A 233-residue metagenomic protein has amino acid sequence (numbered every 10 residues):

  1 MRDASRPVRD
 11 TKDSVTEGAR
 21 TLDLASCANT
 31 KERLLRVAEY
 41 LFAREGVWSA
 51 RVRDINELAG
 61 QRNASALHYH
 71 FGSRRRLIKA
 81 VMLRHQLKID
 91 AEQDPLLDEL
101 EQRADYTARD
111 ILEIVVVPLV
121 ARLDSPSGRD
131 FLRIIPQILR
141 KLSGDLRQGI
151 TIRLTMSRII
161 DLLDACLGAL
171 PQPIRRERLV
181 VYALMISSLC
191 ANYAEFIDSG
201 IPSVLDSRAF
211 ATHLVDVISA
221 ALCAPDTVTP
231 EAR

Functional and structural regions predicted by a protein language model:
R2-E45, D54, L58, R76 (+1 more regions): Basic, helix-initiating cap at the start of DNA-binding domains
K31-R36, F71-D94, D98: An amphipathic alpha-helix adjacent to DNA-recognition modules
V47-R76, A80: Helix-turn-helix
D94-R129: Hydrophobic alpha-helical connector segments
I114-S125, I134-S143, A165: Helix-loop "lid/cap" segments that line or gate small-molecule binding pockets
A121, Q137-R147, R175, L179-P202 (+1 more regions): Amphipathic C-terminal alpha-helical segment
R129-L132, S143-L167, E177: Amphipathic alpha-helical packing segments from all-alpha helical-bundle domains
L167-A183, D206-A209: All-alpha amphipathic helical-bundle segments outside canonical DNA-binding/catalytic cores that form hydrophobic
